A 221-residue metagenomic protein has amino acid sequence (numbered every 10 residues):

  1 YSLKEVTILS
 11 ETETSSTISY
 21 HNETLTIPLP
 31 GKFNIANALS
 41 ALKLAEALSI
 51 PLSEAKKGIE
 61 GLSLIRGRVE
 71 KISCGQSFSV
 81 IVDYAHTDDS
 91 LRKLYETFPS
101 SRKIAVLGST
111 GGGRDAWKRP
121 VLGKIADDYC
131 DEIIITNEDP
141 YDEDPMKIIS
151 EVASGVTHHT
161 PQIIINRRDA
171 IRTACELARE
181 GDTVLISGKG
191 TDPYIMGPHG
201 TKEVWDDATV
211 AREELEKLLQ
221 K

Functional and structural regions predicted by a protein language model:
Y1-K4, T26, I81, Q162-I164: General small-molecule cofactor/ligand-binding pocket signal
Y1-T24, I65-R68: Extended acidic/charged loop-beta regions that coordinate divalent cations and stabilize anionic phosphate/carboxylate
T14, S40-K221: ATP-dependent carboxylate-amine ligase
L25-K32: A short glycine-threonine-serine/GTX helix/turn-capping micro-motif
F33-N34, L48: A conserved FAD-binding loop/helix module that cradles the flavin
N37: Nucleotide/phosphate-binding loop and acidic/charged catalytic motifs in nucleotide-binding or -utilizing enzymes
